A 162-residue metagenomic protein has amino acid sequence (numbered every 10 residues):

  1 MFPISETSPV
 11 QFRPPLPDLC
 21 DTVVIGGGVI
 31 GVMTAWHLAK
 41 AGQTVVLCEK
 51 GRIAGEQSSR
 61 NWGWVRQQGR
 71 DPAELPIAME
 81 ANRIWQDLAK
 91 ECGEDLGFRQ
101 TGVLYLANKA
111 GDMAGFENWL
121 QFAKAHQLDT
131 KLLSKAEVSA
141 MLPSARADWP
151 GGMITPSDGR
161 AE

Functional and structural regions predicted by a protein language model:
M1-T22, H37-A41: Extreme N-terminal leader/targeting segments of oxidoreductases
S5, P9, S59-Q68: A short small-residue
L19, T44, D129: Residue-level detector of anion-binding/catalytic polar loops
G26-G28, K50: Glycine-rich Rossmann-fold phosphate-binding loop(s) that bind the pyrophosphate of adenine dinucleotide cofactors
G31-V32: N-terminal Rossmann-fold NAD(P) dinucleotide-binding loop
A39-S59: Glycine-rich FAD pyrophosphate-binding loop
W62-S144, P150: Dinucleotide-binding Rossmann-like beta1-alpha1 core, especially the glycine-rich loop that anchors the ADP
M153-E162: Helical element adjacent to the flavin cofactor pocket in flavoenzyme catalytic cores
